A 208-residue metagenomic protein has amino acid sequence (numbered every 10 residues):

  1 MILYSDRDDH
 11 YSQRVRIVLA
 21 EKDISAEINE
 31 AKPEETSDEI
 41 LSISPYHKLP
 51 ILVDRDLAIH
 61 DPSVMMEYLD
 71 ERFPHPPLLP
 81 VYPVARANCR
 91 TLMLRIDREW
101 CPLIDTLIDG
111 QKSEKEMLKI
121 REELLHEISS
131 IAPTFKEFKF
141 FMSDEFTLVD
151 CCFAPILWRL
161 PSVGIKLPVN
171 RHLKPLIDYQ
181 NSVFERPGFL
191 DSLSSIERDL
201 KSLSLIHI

Functional and structural regions predicted by a protein language model:
M1-P133, K139: GST-like domain detector, emphasizing the conserved glutathione-binding G-site in the N-terminal thioredoxin-like
D6, L148, I196: Short, solvent-exposed turn/loop segments enriched in Gly/Ser/Thr/Pro and often Arg
T36, L200-K201: Generic structural signal for helix capping and beta-alpha/helix-loop junctions
S42, E185, S194: Phosphate-coordinating loops and pocket residues in cytosolic domains that bind phosphorylated ligands
Y82, L190-L200: Short, flexible loop/turn segments with low-complexity composition
I96-D191: GST-like fold's C-terminal all-alpha helical module
I206-I208: Conserved small/polar residues in nucleotide/adenosyl-binding loops
